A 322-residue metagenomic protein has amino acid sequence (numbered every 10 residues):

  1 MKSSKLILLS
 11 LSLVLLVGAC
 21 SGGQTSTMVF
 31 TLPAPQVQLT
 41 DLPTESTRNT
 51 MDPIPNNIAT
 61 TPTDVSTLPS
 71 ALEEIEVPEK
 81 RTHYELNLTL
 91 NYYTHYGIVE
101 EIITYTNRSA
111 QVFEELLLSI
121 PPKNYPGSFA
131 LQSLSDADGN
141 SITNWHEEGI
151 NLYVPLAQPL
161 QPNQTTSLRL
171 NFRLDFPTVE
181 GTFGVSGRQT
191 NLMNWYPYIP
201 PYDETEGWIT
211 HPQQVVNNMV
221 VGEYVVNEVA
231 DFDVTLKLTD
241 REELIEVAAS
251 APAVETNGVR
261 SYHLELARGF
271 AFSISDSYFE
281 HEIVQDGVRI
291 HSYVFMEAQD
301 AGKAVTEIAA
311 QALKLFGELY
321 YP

Functional and structural regions predicted by a protein language model:
V17-A19: C-terminal motif of bacterial Sec signal peptides marking the signal peptidase cleavage site
G22-I98, Y224: N-terminal, polar/Ser/Thr-rich
I75, L86-T89, I103, I142 (+3 more regions): Beta-strand-rich interaction surfaces with strong enrichment in secreted/lumenal proteins
T104-S109: Asparagine-centered strand-capping/turn motif at beta-strand->loop junctions
F113-N140, M193-Y196, K237-R241: Solvent-exposed beta-hairpin/edge-strand motifs
N124-N191: A surface-exposed beta-strand-loop module
N171-S273: Extended, low-hydrophobicity, Ser/Thr/Pro/Gly-biased non-transmembrane segments
V234, E282-P322: Juxtacatalytic substrate-recognition/specificity segment
